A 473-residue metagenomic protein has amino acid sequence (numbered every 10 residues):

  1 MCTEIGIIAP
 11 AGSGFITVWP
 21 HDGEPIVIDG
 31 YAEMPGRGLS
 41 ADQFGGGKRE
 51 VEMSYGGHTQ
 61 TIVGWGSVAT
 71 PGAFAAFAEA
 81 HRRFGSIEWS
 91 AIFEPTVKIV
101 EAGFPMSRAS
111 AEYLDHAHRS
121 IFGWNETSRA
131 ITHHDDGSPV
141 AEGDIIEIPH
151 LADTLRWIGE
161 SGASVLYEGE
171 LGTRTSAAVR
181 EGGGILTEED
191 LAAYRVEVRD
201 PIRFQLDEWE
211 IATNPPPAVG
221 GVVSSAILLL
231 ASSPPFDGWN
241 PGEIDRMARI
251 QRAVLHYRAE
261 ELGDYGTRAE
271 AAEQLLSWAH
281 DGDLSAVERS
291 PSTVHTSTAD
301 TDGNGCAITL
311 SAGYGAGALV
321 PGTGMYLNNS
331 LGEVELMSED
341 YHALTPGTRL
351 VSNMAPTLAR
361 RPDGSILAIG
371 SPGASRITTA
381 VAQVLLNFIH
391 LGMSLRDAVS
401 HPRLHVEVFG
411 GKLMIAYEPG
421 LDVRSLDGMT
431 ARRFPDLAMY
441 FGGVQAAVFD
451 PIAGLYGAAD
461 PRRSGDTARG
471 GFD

Functional and structural regions predicted by a protein language model:
M1, S90-E101, R174-A177, W239-L255 (+2 more regions): Short, well-structured alpha-helical segments that form the helix of a local strand-helix-strand
M1-S161, L166-E168, T173-W209, P215 (+2 more regions): Noncatalytic scaffold domains of N-terminal-nucleophile
C2-D29, M34, Q43-G45, R49-E50 (+4 more regions): Active-site rim segments in enzyme catalytic domains, especially the processed small/beta chain of N-terminal
S13-P20, V294-A299, A307, P356-A359 (+2 more regions): Short beta-strand scaffold segments in enzyme catalytic cores
V198, S290-T293, S352-M354: Short, small/polar residue-rich loop motifs at catalytic or cofactor-binding pockets
S233-S311, T323: Internal maturation/activation junctions in enzymes
I244, E260, D264-G266, D302 (+3 more regions): Extended C-terminal subregions enriched in glycine
